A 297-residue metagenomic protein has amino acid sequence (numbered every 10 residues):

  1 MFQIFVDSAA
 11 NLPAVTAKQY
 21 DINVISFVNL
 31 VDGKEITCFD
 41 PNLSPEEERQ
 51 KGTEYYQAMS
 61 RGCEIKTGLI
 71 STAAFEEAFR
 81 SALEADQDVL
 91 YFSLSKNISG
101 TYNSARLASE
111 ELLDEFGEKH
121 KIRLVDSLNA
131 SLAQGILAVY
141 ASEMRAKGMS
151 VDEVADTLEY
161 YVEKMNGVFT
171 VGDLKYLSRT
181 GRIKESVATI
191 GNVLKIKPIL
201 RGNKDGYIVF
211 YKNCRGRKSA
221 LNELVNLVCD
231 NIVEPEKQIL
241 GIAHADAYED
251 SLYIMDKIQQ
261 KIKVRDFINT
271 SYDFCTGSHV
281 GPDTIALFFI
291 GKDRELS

Functional and structural regions predicted by a protein language model:
M1, A85-D88, K263: Short loop/turn motifs at secondary-structure junctions
Q3, A9-A17, I22-N23, V28-I36 (+6 more regions): Mixed-charge interfacial surface used for oligomerization/domain docking and macromolecular partner engagement
Q3-A74: N-terminal glycine-rich anion-binding loop in soluble enzyme alpha/beta folds
S60-K96, N103-L107, A155, V162: Glycine-rich phosphate- or other oxyanion-binding loops that anchor nucleotides, phosphorylated ligands
R80, Q87-Y91, L113, E118-L124: A generic structural signal for ordered secondary structure
S93-S95, V125-L128: Short beta-strand->loop
